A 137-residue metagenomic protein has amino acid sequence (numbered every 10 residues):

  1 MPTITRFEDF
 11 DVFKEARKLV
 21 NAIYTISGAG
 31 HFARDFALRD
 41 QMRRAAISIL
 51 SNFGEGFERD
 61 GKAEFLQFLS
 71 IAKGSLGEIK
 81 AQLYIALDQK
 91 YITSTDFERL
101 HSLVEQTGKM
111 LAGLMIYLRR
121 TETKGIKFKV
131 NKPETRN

Functional and structural regions predicted by a protein language model:
M1-N137: Short, C-terminally biased terminal segments at protein or domain edges
